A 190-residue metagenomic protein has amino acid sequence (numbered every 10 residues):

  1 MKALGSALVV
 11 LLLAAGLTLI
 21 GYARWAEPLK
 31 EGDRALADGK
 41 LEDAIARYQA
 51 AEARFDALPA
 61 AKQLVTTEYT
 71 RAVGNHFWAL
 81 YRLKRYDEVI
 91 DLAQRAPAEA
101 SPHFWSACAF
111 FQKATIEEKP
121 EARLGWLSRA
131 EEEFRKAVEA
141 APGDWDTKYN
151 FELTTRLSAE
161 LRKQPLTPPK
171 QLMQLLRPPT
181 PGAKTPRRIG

Functional and structural regions predicted by a protein language model:
K2-Y22: Hydrophobic membrane-insertion alpha-helices, especially the h-region of bacterial N-terminal signal peptides
A3-G5, G143-G190: Terminal, low-structured helical/coil segments at or just beyond the last alpha-helical repeat
R34-D38, A79, A109, I116 (+1 more regions): Residue-level signature for tetratricopeptide repeat
I45-Q94: Extracytoplasmic/periplasmic/luminal assembly and interaction segments in envelope/secretory/respiratory proteins
P59, V65-T70, K84, A107 (+4 more regions): Short coil/turn linking the two alpha-helices of tandem helical-hairpin repeats
